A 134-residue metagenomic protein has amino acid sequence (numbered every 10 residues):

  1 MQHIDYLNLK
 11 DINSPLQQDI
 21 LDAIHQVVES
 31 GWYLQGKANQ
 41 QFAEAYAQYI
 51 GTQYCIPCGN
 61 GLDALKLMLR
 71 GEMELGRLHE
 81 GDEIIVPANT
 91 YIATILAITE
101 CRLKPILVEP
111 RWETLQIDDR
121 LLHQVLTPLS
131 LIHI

Functional and structural regions predicted by a protein language model:
M1-W32: N-terminal "arm"/small-domain region of PLP-dependent enzymes with the aminotransferase-like
N8, P57, V86: Small/polar loops that bind or transfer phosphate-bearing groups
I12, G31-L34, L107-E109, T114: Pocket-edge positions in alpha/beta enzyme catalytic cores
Q18, D22-E29, K37-Q48, R120-P128: Replace "anionic and nucleotidyl ligands
W32, K37-E83, A97-C101, L107: Phosphate-binding glycine-rich loop
M73-I132: PLP-dependent aminotransferase-like
